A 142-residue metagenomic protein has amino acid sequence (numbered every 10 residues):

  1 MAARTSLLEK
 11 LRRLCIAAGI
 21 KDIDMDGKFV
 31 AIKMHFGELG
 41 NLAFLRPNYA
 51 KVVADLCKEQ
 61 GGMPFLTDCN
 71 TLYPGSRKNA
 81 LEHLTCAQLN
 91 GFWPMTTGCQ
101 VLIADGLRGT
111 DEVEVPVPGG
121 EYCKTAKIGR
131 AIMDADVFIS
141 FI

Functional and structural regions predicted by a protein language model:
M1-I142: N-terminal and secondary-structure boundary signal
